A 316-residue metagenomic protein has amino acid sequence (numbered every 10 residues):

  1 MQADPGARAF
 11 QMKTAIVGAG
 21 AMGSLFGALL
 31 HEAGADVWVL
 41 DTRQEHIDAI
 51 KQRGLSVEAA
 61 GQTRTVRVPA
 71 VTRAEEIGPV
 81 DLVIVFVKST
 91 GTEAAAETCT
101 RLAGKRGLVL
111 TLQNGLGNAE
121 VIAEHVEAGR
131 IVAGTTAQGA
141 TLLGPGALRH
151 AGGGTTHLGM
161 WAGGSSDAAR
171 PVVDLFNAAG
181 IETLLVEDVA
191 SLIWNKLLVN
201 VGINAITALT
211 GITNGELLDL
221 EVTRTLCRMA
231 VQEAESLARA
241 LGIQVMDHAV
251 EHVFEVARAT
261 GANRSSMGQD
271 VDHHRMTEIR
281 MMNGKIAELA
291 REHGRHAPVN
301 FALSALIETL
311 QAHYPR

Functional and structural regions predicted by a protein language model:
G6-A9, D167, E216, R228-R316: NAD(P)-dependent Rossmann-like dehydrogenase/reductase catalytic/cofactor-binding core
G6-Q62: NAD(P)+-binding Rossmann beta1-loop-alpha1 motif at the extreme N-terminus of oxidoreductases
F10-K13, D81, G107, G154: Nucleotide donor/acceptor-binding cores
L40, R64-A147: Rossmann-like NAD(P)(H) cofactor-binding subdomain of soluble oxidoreductases
L55-A70, N200: N-terminal glycine-rich dinucleotide-binding loop that anchors FAD/FMN and/or NAD(P) in oxidoreductases
R101-L102, H125-R130, L143-V199, A208-D247 (+1 more regions): Internal alpha-helical scaffold of NAD(P)-dependent oxidoreductase catalytic cores
